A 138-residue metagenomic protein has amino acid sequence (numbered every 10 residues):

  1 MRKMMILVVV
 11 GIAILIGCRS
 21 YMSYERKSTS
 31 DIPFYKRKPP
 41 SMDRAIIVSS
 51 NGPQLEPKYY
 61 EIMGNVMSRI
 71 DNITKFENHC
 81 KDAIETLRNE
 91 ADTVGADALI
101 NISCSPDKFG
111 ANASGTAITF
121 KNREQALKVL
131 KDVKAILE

Functional and structural regions predicted by a protein language model:
M1-M4: Positively charged n-region of N-terminal signal peptides that target proteins for export
I12-Y35: Bacterial Sec signal peptide processing site at the extreme N-terminus
S28-S49: Post-signal peptide N-terminal segment of mature Sec-exported envelope proteins
L55-K58: Conserved, non-catalytic sequence blocks in retroelement Pol enzymes and Pol-derived host proteins
Y60, I70, P106-K131: Short acidic, glycine/proline-enriched helix-loop-strand junctions
E61-D107: Short, well-ordered alpha-helical segments
K131-E138: Short, cationic low-complexity segments
